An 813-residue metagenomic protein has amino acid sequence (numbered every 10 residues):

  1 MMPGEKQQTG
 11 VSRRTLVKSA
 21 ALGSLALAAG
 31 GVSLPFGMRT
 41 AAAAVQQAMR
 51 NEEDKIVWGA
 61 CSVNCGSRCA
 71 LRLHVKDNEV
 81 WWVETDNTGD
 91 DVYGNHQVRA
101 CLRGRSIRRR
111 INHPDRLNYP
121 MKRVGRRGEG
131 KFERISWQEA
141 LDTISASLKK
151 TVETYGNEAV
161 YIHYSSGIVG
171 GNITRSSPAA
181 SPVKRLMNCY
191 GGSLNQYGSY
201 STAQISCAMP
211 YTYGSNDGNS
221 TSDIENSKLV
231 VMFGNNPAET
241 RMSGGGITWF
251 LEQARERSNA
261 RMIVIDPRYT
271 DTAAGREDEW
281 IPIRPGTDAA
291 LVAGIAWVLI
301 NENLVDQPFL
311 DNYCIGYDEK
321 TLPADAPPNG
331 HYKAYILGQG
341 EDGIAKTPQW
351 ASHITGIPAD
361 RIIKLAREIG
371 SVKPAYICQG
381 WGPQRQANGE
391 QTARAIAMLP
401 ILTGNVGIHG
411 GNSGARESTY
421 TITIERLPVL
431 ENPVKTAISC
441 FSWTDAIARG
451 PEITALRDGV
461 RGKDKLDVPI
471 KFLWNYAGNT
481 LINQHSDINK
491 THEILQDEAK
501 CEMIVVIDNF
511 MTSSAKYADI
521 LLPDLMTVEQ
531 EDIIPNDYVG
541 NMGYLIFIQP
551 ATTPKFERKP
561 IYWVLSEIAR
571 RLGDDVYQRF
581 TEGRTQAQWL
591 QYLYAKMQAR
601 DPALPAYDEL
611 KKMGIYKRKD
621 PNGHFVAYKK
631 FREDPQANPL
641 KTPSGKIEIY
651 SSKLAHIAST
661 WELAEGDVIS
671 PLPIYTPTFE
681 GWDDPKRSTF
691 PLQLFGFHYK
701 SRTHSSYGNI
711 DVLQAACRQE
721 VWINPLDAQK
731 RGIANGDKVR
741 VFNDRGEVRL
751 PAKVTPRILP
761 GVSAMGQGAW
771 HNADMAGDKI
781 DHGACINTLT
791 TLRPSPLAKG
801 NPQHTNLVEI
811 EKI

Functional and structural regions predicted by a protein language model:
M2-L304, P327-G330, A455, K463 (+5 more regions): N-terminal export/assembly segments and adjacent metallocofactor-ligating motifs of anaerobic energy-metabolism
P3, S176-I265, T272, A290 (+3 more regions): Extended redox/cofactor-interaction regions of prokaryotic respiratory oxidoreductases
R268-V372: Long, well-ordered, tryptophan-enriched scaffold segments
E277-I283, G543-P554: Short beta-alpha connecting loops at secondary-structure transitions that line or flank enzyme active sites
P328-N329, K333-R449: Active-site phosphate/pyrophosphate-binding segments
E502-M503, P550-S566: Phosphate/diphosphate-binding loops
L525-P550, P760-G761: Catalytic or ion-translocation cores adjacent to nucleophile or general acid/base/metal-coordination motifs in diverse
P560-M613, S705-Y707, D711-W722, L726-I813: Long, contiguous, secondary-structure-rich segments that constitute the structural scaffold of globular domains
